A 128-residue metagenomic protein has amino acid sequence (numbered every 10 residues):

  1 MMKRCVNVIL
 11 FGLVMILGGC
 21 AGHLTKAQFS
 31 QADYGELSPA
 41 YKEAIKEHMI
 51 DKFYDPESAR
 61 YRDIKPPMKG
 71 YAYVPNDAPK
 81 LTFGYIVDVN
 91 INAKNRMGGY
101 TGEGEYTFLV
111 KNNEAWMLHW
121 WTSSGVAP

Functional and structural regions predicted by a protein language model:
M1-I9: Bacterial N-terminal signal peptides that target proteins for export
G12-L13: Repetitive helical segments and hydrophobic/amphipathic motifs
I16-G19: C-terminal motif of bacterial Sec signal peptides marking the signal peptidase cleavage site
A21-P128: Cystatin/cathelin-like cysteine-protease inhibitor module
